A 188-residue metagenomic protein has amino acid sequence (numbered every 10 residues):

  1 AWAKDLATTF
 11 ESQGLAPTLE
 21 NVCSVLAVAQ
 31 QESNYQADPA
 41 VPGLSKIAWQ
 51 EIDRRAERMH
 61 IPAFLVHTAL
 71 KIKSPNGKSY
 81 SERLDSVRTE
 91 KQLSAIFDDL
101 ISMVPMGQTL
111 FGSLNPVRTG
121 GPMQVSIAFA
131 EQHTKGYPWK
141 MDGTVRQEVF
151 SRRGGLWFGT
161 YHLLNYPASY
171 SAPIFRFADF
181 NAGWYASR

Functional and structural regions predicted by a protein language model:
A1-R188: Cell-wall glycan-active module
